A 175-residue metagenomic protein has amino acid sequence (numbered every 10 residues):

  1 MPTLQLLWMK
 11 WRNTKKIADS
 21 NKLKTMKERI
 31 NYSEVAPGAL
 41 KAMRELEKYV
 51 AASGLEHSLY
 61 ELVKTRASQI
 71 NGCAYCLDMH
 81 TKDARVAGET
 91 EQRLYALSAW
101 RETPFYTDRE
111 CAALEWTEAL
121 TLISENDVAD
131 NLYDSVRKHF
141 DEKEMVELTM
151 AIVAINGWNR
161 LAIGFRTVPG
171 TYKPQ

Functional and structural regions predicted by a protein language model:
L6-Q175: Hydrophobic alpha-helical segments
